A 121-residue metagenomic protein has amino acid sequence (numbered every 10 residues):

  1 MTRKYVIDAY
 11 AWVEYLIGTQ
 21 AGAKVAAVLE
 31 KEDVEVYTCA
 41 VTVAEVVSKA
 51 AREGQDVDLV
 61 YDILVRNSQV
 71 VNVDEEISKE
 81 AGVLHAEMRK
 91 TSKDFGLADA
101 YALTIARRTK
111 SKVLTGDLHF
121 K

Functional and structural regions predicted by a protein language model:
M1-T38, K49-D62: Short, well-structured N-terminal submotif of metal-dependent ribonuclease cores
T2-R3, E32-V36, N67-Q69, R107-K112: Short active-site oxyanion
I7-D8, T38-C39, F95-G96, D117: Histidine- and aromatic-rich ligand-binding microenvironments
W12-V13, V43, S78, F120-K121: A generic structural signal for short hydrophobic patches within well-formed alpha-helices
G22, V43, Y61, S78-A81: A general structural signal for well-ordered alpha-helical segments in protein cores
G54-I77: Short hydrophobic interaction/assembly module
V70-G116: Active-site neighborhoods of divalent-metal-dependent phosphate/nucleic-acid chemistry enzymes
